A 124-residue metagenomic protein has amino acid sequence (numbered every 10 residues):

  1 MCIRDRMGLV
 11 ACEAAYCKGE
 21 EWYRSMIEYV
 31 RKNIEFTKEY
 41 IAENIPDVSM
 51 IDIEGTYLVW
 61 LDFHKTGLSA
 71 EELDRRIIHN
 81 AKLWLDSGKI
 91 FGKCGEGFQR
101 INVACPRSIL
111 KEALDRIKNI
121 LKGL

Functional and structural regions predicted by a protein language model:
I3-L124: PLP-dependent class I/II
